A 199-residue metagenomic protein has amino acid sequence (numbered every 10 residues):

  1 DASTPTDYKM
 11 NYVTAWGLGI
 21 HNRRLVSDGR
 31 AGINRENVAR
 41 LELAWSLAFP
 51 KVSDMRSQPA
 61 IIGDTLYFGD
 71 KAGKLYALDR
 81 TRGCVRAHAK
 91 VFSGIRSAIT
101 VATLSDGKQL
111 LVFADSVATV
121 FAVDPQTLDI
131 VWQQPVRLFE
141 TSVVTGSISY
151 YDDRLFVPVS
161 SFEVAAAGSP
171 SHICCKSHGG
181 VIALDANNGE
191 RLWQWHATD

Functional and structural regions predicted by a protein language model:
D1-L43: Blade/loop signatures of beta-propeller domains
M10-I20, V52-K74, S93-V120, E140-V181 (+1 more regions): Repeat-blade elements of multi-bladed beta-propeller folds
R24-S27, K71, D79-R80, D124-P125 (+3 more regions): Short, solvent-exposed loop/turn and secondary-structure capping segments
D28-R40, D70-R86, K90-V91: Beta-propeller domains
V38, I61, D70, D79-R80 (+3 more regions): Short, acidic, Ser/Thr-enriched surface-loop or helix-capping motifs
E42-A44, C84-A87, D129-Q133, L192-Q194: A structural motif specific to WD40 beta-propellers
W45-F49, P135-L138, R191-D199: Surface-exposed loop and turn segments in beta-propeller and other repeat-based domains that flank or scaffold
V123-D124, L128, I173-E190: Beta-propeller blade signature
